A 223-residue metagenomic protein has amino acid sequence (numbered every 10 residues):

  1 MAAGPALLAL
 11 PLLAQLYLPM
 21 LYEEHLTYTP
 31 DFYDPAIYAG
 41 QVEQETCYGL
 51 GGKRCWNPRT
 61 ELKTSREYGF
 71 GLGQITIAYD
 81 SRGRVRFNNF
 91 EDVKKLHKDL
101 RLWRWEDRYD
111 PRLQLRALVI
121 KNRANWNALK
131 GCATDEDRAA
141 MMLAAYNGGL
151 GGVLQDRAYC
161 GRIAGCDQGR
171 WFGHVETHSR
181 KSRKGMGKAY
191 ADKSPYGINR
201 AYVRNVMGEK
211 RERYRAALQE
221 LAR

Functional and structural regions predicted by a protein language model:
M1-A6: Bacterial N-terminal signal peptides that target proteins for export
L7-H25, T29-D31, G49, A78-R223: Non-catalytic cell-wall polysaccharide-engagement segments
Y33-I37, E43, E67-F70, R138-A139: Extracytoplasmic
P35, S65, G69-L72, R108-L115: Amphipathic, non-membrane alpha-helical segments in soluble helical-bundle scaffolds
A39, E61-R66, A144, K193: Residue-level signal for the start and early helices of compact helical domains
G40, G71-Q74, A144-A145: Structural recognition of the beta-strand scaffold that forms the well-ordered cores of secreted hydrolase catalytic
E45-V85: Conserved alpha-helical segments that form or flank metal/cofactor-binding pockets of metalloenzymes
